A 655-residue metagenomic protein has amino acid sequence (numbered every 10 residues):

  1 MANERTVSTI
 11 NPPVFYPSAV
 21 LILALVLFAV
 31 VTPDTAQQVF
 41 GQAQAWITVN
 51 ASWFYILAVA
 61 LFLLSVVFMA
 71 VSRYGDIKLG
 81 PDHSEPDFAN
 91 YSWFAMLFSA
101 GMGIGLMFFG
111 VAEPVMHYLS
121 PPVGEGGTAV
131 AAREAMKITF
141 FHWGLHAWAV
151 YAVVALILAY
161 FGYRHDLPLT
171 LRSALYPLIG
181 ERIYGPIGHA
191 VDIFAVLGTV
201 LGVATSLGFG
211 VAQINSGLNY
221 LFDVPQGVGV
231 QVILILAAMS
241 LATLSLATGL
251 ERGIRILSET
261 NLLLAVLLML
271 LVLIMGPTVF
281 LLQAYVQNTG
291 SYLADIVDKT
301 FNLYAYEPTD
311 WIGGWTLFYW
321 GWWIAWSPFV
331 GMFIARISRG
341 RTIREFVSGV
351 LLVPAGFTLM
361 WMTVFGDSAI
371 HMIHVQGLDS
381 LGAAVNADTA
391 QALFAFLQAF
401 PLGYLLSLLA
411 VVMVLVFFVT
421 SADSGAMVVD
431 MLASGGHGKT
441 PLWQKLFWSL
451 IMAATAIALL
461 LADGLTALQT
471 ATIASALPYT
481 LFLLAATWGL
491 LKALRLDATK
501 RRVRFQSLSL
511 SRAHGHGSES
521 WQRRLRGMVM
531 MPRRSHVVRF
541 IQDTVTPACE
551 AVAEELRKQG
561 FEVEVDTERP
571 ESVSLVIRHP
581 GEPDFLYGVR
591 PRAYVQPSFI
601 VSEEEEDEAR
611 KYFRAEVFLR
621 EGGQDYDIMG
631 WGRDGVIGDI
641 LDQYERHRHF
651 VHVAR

Functional and structural regions predicted by a protein language model:
M1-T9, P168-P186, G210-L234, A265-L268 (+3 more regions): Helix-loop-helix connectors at the membrane interface of multi-pass transporters/channels
A2-A131: N-terminal alpha-helical transmembrane segments of multi-pass membrane transport and channel/translocase proteins
A2-S8, T32-I47, V67-D87, A135-H142 (+7 more regions): Membrane-water interface regions at transmembrane-helix termini and the short interhelical loops of multi-pass membrane
A2-T6, Q38-Q44, V71-N90, V115-I138 (+4 more regions): Flexible loop linkers connecting adjacent transmembrane helices in multi-pass alpha-helical membrane transporters
R5-Y16, V20-V30, L63-F68, M102-L106 (+5 more regions): Helix-loop-helix module between adjacent transmembrane segments
T6-P13, T48-S52, D82-A100, M136-L145 (+5 more regions): Transmembrane-helix boundary/entry motifs in multi-pass membrane transporters
P17-V31, I56-L63, F222-L250, L267 (+2 more regions): Transmembrane alpha-helical segments of multi-pass small-molecule transport proteins
F109-P121, V272-D295, A355, L359-A387: Extracellular/periplasmic helix-exit of transmembrane alpha-helices
